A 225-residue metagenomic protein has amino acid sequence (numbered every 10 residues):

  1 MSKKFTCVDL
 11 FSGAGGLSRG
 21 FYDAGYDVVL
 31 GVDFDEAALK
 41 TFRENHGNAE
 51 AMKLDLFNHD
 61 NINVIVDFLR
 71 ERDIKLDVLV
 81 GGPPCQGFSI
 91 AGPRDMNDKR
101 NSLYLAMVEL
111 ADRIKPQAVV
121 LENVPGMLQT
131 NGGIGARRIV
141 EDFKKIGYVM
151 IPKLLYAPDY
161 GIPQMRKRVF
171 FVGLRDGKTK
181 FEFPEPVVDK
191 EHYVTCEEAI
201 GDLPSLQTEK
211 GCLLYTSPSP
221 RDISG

Functional and structural regions predicted by a protein language model:
S2-R113, P125-Q129, I134: Core alpha/beta nucleotide-donor-binding catalytic domains of modification enzymes
F57, Y156-P158, L206: Short, solvent-exposed coil/turn elements at secondary-structure transition points
N61-V64, G161-M165: Short, solvent-exposed polar/charged micro-motifs at secondary-structure junctions
I62, A136, Y193-E197: Alpha-helix initiation and N-capping motif
P83-P84, P116, P163, P218-P220: Proline-centered helix-kink/hinge sites
L103-Q164, F170: Conserved Class I SAM-dependent methyltransferase catalytic core
I162-L213: Flexible, glycine-/basic-rich loop-and-beta segments that form/coincide with the SAM-dependent methyltransferase
Y215-G225: Single conserved hydrophobic/aromatic residue that forms the stacking wall/gate of nucleotide- or nucleobase-binding
